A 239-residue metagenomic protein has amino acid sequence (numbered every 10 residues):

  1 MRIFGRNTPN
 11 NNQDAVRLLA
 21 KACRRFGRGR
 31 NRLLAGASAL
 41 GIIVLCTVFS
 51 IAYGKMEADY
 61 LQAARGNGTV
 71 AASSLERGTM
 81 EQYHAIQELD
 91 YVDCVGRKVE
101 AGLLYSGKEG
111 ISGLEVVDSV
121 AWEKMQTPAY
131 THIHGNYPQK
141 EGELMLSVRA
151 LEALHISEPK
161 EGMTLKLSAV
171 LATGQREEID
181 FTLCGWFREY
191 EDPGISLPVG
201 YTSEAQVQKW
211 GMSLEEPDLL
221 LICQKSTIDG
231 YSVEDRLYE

Functional and structural regions predicted by a protein language model:
M1-C46: N-terminal Sec/SRP start-transfer signal
G29-L34, L40-G68: Alpha-helical transmembrane segments
Y53-E239: Basic-flanked hydrophobic alpha-helices used for secretion and membrane insertion
